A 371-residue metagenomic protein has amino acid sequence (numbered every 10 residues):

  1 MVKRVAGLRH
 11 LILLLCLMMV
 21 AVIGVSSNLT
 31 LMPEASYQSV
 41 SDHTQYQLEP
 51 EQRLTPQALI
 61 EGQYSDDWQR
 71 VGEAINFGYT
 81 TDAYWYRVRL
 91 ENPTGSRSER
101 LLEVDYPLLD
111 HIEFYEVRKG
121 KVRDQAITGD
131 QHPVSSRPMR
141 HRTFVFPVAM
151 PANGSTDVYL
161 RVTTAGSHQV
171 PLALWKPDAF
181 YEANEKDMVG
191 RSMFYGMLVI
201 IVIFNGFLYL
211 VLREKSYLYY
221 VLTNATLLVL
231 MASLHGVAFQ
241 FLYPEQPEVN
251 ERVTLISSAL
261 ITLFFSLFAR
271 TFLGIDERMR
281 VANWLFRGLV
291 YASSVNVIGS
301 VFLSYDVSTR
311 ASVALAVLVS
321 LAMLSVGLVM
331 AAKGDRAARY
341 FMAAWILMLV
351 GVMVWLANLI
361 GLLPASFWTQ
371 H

Functional and structural regions predicted by a protein language model:
V2-I12: Bacterial N-terminal signal peptides that target proteins for export
M19-G24: N-terminal signal peptide c-region/cleavage motif recognized by signal peptidases
V25-G190: Soluble non-transmembrane domains of integral membrane proteins
H111-Y115, L218, T223-A232: Carboxylate/His-rich catalytic cores and anion/metal-binding grooves
Y181-V211, R310-M330: First transmembrane helix
I201-T226, I275: Juxtamembrane interface at the cytosolic side of transmembrane helices
V229-T271, I275-H371: Interfacial "cap-and-anchor" motif at the non-cytosolic start of specific transmembrane alpha-helices
